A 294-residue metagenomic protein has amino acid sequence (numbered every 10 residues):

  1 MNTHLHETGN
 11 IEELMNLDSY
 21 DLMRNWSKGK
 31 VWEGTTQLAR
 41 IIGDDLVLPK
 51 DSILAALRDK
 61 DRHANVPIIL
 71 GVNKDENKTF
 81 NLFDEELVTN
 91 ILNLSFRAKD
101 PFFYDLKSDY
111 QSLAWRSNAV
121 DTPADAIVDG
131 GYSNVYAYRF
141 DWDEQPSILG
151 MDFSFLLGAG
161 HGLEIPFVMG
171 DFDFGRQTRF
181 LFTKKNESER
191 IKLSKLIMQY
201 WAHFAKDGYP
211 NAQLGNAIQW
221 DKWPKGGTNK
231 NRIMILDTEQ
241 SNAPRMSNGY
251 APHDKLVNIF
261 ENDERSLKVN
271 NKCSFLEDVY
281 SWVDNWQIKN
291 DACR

Functional and structural regions predicted by a protein language model:
M1, N10, L22, W26 (+8 more regions): Generic structural signal of hydrophobic/aromatic residues within well-ordered alpha-helices of folded domains
M1-L87, D105-G130: Substrate-access "cap/lid" subdomains that shape and gate the entrance to catalytic or ligand-binding pockets
L82-R97, Q219-P224: Short Gly/aromatic-enriched secondary-structure transition segments
A98-D105: A gly/proline- and charged-residue-enriched helix-loop-helix capping module
D125, D129-R294: Mobile gating loops/cap/lid regions near enzyme active sites that modulate substrate access
